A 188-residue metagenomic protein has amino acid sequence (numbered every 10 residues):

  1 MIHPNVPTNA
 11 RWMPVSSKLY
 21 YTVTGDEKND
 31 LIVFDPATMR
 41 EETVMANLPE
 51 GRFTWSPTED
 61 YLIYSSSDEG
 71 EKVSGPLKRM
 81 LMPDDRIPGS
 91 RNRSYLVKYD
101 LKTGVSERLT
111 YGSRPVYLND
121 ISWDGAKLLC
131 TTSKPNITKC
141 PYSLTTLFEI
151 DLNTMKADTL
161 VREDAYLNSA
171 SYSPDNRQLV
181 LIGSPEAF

Functional and structural regions predicted by a protein language model:
I2-P7, T22-I32, A46-G51, S65-Y95 (+4 more regions): A flexible loop/linker signature enriched in serine peptidases of the S9 family
A10-K18, F53-Y61, N119-L128, A170-L179: Blade-terminus and WD-like Trp-Asp/Gly-His loop motifs, strongest in beta-propeller folds
M13-E41: A generic tandem-repeat structural signature
D35-M39, D100-G104, D151-M155: Short loop/turn segments that connect beta-strands within beta-propeller blades
Y99-A126: Extended amphipathic secondary-structure runs
